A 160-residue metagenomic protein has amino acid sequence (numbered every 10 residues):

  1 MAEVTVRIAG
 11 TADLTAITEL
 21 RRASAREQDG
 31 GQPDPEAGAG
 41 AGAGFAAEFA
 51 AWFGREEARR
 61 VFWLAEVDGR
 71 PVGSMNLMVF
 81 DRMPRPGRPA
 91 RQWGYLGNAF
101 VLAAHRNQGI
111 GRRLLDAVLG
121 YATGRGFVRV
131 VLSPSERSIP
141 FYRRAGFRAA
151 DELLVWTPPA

Functional and structural regions predicted by a protein language model:
T5-E19, G30: A short beta-loop-alpha structural element at the N-terminal edge of CoA-dependent acyl/N-acetyltransferase catalytic
E19-A37: Helix-loop element at the rim of GNAT/NAT acetyltransferase active sites that forms part of the acceptor-substrate
E36-F62: Active-site rim helix/loop that mediates acceptor-substrate recognition in acyltransferases
L64, R70-V79, Y95, F100: Conserved beta-strand in the GNAT
V79-R85, V131-R137, R143, R148-A160: Conserved catalytic-core motifs of GNAT/GCN5-like acyltransferases
G87-A103, E152: Conserved acetyl-CoA binding element of GNAT-fold acetyltransferases
H105, G109-A117: Conserved acetyl-CoA pyrophosphate-binding loop and the N-cap/start of the following alpha-helix in GNAT-like
A122-P134: Conserved GNAT acetyl-CoA-binding A-motif
